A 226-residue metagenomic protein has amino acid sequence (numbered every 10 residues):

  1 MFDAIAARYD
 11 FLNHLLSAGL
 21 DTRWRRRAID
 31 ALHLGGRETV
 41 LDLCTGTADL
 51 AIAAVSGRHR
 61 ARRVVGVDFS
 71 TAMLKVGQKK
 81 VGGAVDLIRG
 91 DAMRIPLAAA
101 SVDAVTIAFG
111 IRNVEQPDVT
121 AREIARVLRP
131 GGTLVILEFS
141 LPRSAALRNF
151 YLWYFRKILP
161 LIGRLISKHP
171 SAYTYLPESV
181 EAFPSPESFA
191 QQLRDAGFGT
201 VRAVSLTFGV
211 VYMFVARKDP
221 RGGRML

Functional and structural regions predicted by a protein language model:
R8, S17-E38, A53: Conserved alpha-helix/loop element of class I SAM-dependent methyltransferases that forms part of the SAM/SAH-binding
T39-I95: Class I SAM-dependent methyltransferase SAM/SAH-binding core
R60, L128-T133: Short glycine-dipeptide loop
M93-A104: A short acidic, Gly/Pro-enriched loop at the edge of an enzyme's catalytic core that lines a small-molecule cofactor
D103-P117: A short SAM/SAH-binding and catalytic strip from SAM-dependent methyltransferases
D118-P130: A short glycine-rich, Lys/Arg-flanked "PGG" loop and its adjoining helix->strand segment in the class I
L137-A196, R202: C-terminal alpha-helical "lid/dimerization" subdomain adjacent to the S-adenosyl-L-methionine
A196-G199, S205-L226: Core SAM-dependent methyltransferase catalytic element
